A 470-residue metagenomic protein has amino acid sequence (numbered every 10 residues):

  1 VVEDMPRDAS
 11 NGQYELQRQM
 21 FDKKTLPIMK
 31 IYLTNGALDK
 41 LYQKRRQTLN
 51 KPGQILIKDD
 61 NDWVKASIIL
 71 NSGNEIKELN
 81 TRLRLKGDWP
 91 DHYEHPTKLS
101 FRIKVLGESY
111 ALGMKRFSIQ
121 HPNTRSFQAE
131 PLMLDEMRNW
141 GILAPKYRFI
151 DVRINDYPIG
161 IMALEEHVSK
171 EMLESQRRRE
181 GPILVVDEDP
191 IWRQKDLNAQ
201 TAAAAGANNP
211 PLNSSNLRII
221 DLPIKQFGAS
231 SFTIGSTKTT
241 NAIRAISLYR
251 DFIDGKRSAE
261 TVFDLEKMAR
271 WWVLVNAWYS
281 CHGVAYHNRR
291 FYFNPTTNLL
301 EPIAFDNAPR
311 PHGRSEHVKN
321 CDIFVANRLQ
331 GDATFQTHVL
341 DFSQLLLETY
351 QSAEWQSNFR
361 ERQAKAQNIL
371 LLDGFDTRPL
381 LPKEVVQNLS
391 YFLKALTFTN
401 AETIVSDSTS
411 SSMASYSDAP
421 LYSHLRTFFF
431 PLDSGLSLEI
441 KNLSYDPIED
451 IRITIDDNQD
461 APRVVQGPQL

Functional and structural regions predicted by a protein language model:
V1-L470: Phosphate/dinucleotide-binding and metal-coordinating scaffold of catalytic cores in nucleotide-dependent enzymes
